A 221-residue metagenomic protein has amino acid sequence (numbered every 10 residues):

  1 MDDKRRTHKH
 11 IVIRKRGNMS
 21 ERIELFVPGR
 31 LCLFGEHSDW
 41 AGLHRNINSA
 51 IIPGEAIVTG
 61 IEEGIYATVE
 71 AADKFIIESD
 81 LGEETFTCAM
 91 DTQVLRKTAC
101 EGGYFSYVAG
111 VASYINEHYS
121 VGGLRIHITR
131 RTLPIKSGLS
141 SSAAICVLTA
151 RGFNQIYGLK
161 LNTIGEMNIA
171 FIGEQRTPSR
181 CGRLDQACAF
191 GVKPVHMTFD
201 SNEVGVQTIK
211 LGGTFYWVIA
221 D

Functional and structural regions predicted by a protein language model:
R5-L139, A150-T163, C181, A189-P194 (+1 more regions): ATP-binding N-lobe of GHMP and related small-molecule kinases
Y119-S120, I209-G213: Short glycine/proline-enriched loop/turn "hinge" motifs that connect secondary-structure elements and lie
S142: Short, conserved phosphate/pyrophosphate- and ester-handling motifs at nucleotide-, phospho-/glycolipid
I145: Conserved cofactor-binding/catalytic machinery of classical short-chain dehydrogenase/reductase
K160-K210: Alpha/beta catalytic cores of group-transfer enzymes, especially the acyltransferase/condensing modules of polyketide
G213-D221: A conserved active-site cap/scaffold subdomain adjacent to cofactor or substrate pockets
